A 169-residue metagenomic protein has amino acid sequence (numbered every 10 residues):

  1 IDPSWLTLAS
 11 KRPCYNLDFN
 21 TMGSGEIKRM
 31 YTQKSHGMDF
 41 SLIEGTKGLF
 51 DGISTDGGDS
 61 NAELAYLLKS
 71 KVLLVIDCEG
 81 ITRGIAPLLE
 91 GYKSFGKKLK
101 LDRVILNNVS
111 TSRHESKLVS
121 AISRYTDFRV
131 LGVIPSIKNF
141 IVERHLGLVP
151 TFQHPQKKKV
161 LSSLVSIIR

Functional and structural regions predicted by a protein language model:
I1-L68, I76-R103, S112-S116: ATP-dependent carboxylate-amine ligase catalytic core
V72-V75, L131-G132: Short hydrophobic alpha-helical runs that function as membrane-insertion/retention elements
T82-R169: Internal gly/pro-rich beta-alpha loop/helix module that stabilizes soluble enzyme cofactors or their anionic handles
